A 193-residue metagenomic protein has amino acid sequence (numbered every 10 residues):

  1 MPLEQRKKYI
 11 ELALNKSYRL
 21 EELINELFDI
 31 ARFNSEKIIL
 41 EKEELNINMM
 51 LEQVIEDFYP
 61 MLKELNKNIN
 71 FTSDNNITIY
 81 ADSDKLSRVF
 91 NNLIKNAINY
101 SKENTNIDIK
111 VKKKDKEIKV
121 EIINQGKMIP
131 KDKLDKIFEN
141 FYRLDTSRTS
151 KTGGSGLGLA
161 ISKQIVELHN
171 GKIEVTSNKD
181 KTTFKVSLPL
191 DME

Functional and structural regions predicted by a protein language model:
M1, Q5, S35-L40, T78-A81: Conserved micro-motifs of the catalytic ATP-binding
N15-L20: Short alpha-helical segment of the dimerization/phosphotransfer core of two-component systems
E41-E44, K63, N68-T78: Conserved catalytic submotifs in the C-terminal HATPase_c
N104-K116: Short beta-strand/loop element within the Bergerat-fold HATPase_c
I129-F141: Short conserved segment of the HATPase_c
G158, S162: Short alpha-helical Gxxx[C/S/T] motif in the catalytic ATP-binding
N170-G171: Conserved glycine-rich
